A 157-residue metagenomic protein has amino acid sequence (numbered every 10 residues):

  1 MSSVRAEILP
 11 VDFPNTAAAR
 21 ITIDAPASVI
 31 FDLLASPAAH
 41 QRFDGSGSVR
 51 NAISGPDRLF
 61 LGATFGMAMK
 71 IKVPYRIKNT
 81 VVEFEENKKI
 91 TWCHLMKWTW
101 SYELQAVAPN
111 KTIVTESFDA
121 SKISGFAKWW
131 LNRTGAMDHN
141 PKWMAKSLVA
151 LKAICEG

Functional and structural regions predicted by a protein language model:
M1-G55: Hydrophobic ligand-binding cavity/cleft-lining segments
T16-T22, T64, R76, K89 (+2 more regions): Intrinsic-disorder/low-complexity, polar/charged segments enriched in Ser/Thr/Lys/Arg/Asp/Glu/Gln
A18, A38-I77, F84-N87: Short beta-edge strand/loop motif at the mouth of beta-sheet-based domains
D24-S28, D57, E83-N87, E103-I113: A short, structured loop/turn motif at beta-sheet edges
A25, I71-V73, A120-K122: Beta-strand elements of well-folded, non-transmembrane domains
V29-L34, H40, F65-M67, V81 (+3 more regions): Hydrophobic pocket/interface hotspot
R50, A150-G157: Short, highly charged C-terminal tails/helix-capping segments
C93-K146, L151: Beta-strand/loop substructures that line and gate deep hydrophobic ligand-binding cavities in soluble
